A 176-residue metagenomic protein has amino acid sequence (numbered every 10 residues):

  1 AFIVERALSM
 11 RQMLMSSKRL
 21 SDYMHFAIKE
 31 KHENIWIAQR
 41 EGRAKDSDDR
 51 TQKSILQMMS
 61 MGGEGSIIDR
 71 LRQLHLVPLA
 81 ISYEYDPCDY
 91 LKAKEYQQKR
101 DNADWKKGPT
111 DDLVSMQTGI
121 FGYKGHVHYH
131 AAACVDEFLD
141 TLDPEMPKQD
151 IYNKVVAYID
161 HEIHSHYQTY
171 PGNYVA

Functional and structural regions predicted by a protein language model:
A1-D22: Membrane-interfacial amphipathic helices and adjacent loop/beta segments that form the lipid-substrate binding surface
E5-L8, Q39, A80: Glycine-rich, histidine-containing beta strand-loop boundary motifs that form or position
M15-I35, G42-A176: Membrane-interfacial terminal anchoring regions of lipid-handling membrane enzymes
